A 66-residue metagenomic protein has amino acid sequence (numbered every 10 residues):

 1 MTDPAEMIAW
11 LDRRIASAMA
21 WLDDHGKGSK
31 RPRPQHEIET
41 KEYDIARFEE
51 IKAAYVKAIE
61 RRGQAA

Functional and structural regions predicted by a protein language model:
M1-A16: Short, charge/polar-rich alpha-helical segments
W10-R13, A20-A65: Short, charge-rich amphipathic interface segments used for partner binding and complex assembly
